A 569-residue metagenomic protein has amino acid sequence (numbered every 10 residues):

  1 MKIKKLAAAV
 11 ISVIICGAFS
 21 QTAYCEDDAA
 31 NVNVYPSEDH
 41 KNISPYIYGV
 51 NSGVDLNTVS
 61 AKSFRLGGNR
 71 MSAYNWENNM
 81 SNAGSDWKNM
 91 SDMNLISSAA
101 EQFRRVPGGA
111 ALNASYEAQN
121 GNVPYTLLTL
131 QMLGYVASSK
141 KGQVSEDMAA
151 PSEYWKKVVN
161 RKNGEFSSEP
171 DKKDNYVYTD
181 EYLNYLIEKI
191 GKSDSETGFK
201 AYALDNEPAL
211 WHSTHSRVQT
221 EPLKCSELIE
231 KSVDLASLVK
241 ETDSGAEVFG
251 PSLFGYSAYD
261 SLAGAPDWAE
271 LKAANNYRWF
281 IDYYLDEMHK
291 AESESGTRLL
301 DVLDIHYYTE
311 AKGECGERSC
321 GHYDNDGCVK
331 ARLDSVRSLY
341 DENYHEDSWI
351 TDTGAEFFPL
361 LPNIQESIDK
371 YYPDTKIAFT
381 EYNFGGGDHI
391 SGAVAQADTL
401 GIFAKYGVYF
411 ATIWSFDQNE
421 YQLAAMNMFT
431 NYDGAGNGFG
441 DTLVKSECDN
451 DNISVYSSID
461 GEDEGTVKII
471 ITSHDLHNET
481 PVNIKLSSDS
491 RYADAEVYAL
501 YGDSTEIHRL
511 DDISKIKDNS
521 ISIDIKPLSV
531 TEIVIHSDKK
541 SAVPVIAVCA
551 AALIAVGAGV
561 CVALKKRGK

Functional and structural regions predicted by a protein language model:
N31-E181, A203, P208-K224: N-terminal substrate-binding region of glycoside hydrolase catalytic domains
E117-N120, L127-A137, F166-I190, G198-K231 (+7 more regions): Mobile, glycine-rich extracellular loop/lid and propeptide segments that shape or gate substrate/ligand access
V177-I190, R217, C225-S391, Q396: Noncatalytic carbohydrate-binding groove/subsite architecture in carbohydrate-active enzymes
H389, L400-K468, D494, D503-E506: Glycan-recognition and catalytic regions of carbohydrate-active enzymes
N450-R491, P527-V534: Carbohydrate-binding surface patches
S514-K540: C-terminal beta-strand-rich structural cap/linker in extracellular carbohydrate-active enzymes
S541-A551: Short, hydrophobic alpha-helical membrane anchors of single-pass surface/secreted proteins
V556-K569: C-terminal membrane-anchoring or membrane-association module
